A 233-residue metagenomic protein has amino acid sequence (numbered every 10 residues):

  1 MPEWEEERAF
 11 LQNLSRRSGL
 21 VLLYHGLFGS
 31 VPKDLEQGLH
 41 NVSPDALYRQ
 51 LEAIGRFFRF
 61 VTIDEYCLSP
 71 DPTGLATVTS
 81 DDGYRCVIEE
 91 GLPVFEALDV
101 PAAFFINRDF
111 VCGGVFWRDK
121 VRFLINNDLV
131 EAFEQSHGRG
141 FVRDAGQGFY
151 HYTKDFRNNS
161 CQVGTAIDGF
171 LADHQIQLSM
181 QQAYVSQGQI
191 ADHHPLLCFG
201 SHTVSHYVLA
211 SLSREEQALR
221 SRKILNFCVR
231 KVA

Functional and structural regions predicted by a protein language model:
M1-L23, V31: Membrane-proximal basic amphipathic "stem/tether" segments
L22, F28, E96-A233: Metal-dependent polysaccharide deacetylase catalytic core of the NodB/CE4 family, i.e., the active-site-bearing domain
F28-S43: Acidic/histidine-rich helix-loop elements that form or flank divalent-metal/phosphate-binding sites at the catalytic
L39-P72, V185-D192, E215, C228-V232: C-terminal domain-boundary segment and adjacent tail
L47, I88, Q217, S221: Aromatic/hydrophobic pocket-lining residues that form the small-molecule binding cavity in soluble enzyme cores
D71-D82: Charged, often glycine-rich, active-site loop that binds/positions anionic groups
T79, V87-L92: Membrane-embedded segments
Y84-R85, S205: Short, glycine/acidic-enriched loop or turn micro-motifs at the edges of active sites
